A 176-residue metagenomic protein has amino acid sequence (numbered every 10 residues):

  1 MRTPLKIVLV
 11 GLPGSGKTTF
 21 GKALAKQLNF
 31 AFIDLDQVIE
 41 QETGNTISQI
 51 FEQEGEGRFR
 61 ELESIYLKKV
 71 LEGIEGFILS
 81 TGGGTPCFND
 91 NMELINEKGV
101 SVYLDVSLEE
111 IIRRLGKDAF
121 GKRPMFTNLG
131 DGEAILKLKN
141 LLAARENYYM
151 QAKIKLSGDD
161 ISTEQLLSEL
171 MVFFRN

Functional and structural regions predicted by a protein language model:
R2-T3, Q27, A143-N176: NTP-dependent small-molecule kinase module
L9: Hydrophobic anchor at the beta1->P-loop junction of P-loop NTPases
L12: P-loop (Walker A) phosphate-binding loop of NTP-binding proteins
S15: ATP-binding Walker
T18: Walker A/P-loop
L35-N96, K117: ATP-dependent small-molecule kinase phosphotransfer cores that center on conserved nucleotide phosphate-binding segments
K98-A144: A glycine- and Lys/Arg-enriched "phosphate-lid" helix/loop adjacent to the NTP-binding pocket of small-molecule kinases
